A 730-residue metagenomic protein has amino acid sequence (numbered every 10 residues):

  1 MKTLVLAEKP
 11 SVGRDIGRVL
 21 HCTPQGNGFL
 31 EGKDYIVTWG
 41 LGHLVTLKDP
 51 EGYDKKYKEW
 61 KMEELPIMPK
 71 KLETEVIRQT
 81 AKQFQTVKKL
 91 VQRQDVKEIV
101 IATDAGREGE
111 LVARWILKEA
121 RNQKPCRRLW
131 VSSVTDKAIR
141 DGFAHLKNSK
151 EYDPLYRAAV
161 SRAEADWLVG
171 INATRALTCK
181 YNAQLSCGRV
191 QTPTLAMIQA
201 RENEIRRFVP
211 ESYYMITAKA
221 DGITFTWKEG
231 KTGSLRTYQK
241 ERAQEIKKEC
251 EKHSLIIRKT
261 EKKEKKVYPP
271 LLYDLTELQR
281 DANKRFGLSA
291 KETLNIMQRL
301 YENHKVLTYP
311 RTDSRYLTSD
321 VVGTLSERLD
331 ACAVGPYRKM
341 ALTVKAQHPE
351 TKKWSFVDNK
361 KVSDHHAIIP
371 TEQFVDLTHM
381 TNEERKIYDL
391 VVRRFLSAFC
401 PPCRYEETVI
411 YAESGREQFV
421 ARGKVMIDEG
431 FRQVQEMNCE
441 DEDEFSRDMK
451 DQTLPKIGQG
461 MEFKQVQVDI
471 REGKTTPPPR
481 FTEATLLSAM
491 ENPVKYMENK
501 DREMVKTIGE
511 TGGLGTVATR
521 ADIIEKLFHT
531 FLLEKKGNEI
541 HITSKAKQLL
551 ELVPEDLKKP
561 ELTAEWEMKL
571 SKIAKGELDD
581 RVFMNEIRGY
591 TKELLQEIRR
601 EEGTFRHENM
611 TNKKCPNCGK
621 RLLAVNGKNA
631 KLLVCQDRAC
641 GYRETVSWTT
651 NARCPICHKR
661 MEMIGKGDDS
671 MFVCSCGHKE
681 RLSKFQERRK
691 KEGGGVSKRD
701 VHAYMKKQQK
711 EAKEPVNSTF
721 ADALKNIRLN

Functional and structural regions predicted by a protein language model:
M1-A163, P477: Intrinsically disordered, low-complexity regulatory segments
M1-K2, A102-A105, N182-Q184, K262-L271 (+3 more regions): Conserved short loop/turn motifs at secondary-structure junctions
K2-L4, G26, T80, V91 (+6 more regions): Basic, low-complexity terminal or inter-domain segments flanking catalytic cores
N27-K55, T192-Y238, A398-K450: Structured, non-catalytic alpha/beta "coupling" segments that mediate domain-domain communication and provide generic
R114, A138-A218, K262: C-terminal or mid-to-C-terminal helical accessory/interaction module adjacent to the motor/catalytic core
T237-L271, Q279: Metal- or metallocofactor-binding catalytic centers and their adjacent structured scaffolds across diverse enzyme
H304-K305, F531: Glycine-centered, phosphate/nucleic-acid-interacting loop/turn motifs that mediate DNA/RNA or nucleotide
